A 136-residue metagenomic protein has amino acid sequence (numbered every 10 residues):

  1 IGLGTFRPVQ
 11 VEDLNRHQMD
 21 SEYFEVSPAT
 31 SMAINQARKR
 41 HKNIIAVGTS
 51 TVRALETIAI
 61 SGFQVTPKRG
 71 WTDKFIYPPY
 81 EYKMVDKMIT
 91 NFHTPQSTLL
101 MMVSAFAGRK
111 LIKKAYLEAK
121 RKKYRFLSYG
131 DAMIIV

Functional and structural regions predicted by a protein language model:
I1-V136: Surface-exposed, charge/polar-rich loops and edge strands
